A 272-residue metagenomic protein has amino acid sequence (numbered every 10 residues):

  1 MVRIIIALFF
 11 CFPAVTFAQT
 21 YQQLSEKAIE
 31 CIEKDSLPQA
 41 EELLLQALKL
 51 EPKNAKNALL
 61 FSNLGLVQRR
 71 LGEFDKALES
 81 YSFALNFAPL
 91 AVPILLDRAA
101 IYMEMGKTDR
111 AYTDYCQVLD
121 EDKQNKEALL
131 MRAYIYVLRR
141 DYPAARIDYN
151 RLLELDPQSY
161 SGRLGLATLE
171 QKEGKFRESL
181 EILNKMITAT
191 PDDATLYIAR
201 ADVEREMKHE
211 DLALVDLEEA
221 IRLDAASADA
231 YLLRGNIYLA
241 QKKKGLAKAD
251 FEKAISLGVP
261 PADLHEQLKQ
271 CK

Functional and structural regions predicted by a protein language model:
T16-N63, R70, K272: N-terminal leader/linker segments that initiate helical-solenoid repeat arrays
T20, N54-N57, A91, N125 (+4 more regions): Residue-level recognition of tetratricopeptide repeat
E33-K34, V67-R70, E104-M105, L138-R139 (+5 more regions): Register position in tetratricopeptide repeats
L50-K53, F87, E121, L155 (+3 more regions): Structural marker of alpha-solenoid helical repeat scaffolds
N57-L60, I94, A128, G162 (+3 more regions): TPR alpha-solenoid repeat register
N63, D97, M131-Y134, G165 (+3 more regions): Canonical tetratricopeptide repeat
